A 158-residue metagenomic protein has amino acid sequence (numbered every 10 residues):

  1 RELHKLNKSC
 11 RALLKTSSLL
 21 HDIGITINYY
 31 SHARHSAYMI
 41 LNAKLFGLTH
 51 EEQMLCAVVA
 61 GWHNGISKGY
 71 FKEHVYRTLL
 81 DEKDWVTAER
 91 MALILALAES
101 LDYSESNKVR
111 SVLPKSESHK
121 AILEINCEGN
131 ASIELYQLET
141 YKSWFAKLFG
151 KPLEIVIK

Functional and structural regions predicted by a protein language model:
R1-P114: Divalent metal-dependent catalytic cores for phosphoryl transfer on phosphate-bearing substrates
V75-Y76, I155-K158: C-terminal amphipathic alpha-helical interaction region
L101-V156: Low-complexity, glycine/alanine/valine/leucine- and proline-rich hydrophobic stretches
